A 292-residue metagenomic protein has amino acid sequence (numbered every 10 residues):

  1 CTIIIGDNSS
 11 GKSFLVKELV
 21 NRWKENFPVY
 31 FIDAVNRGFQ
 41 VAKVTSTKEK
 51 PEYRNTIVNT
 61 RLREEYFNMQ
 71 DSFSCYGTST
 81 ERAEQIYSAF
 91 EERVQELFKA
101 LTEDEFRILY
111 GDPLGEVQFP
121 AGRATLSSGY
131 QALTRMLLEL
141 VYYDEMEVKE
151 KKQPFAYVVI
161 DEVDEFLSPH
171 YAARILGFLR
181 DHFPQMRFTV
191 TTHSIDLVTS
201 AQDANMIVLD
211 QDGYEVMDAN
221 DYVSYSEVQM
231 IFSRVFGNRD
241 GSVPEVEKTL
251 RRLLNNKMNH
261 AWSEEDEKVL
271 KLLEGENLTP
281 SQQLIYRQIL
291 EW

Functional and structural regions predicted by a protein language model:
C1-R22, E116-G241: Switch/communication elements of ASCE P-loop NTPase nucleotide-binding domains
K17, D33-A34, T192, N259: Glycine-rich, histidine-containing beta strand-loop boundary motifs that form or position
W23-E105, F232: Coupling/switch segment of ABC-type P-loop NTPase heads
I86-R93, A132, Y171, E245: Soluble or luminal CAZymes and related metallo-dependent hydrolases
D104-E116: Long, charged, glycine-rich C-terminal linkers/tails
D196-W292: RecA-like P-loop NTPase motor core
